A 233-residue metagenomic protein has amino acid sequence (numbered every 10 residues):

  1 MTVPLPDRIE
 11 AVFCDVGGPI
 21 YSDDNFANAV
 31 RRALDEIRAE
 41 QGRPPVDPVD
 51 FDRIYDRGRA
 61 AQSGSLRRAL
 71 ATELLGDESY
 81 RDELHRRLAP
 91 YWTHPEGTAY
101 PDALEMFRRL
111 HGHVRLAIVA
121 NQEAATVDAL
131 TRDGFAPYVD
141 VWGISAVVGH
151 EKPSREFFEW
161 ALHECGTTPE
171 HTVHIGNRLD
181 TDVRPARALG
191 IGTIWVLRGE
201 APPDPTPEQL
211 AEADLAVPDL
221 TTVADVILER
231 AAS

Functional and structural regions predicted by a protein language model:
M1-V12, D82, L104, R108 (+1 more regions): Asp-based, Mg2+/Mn2+-dependent phosphohydrolase catalytic module
T2-R108, G112, V127-D128: N-terminal helical cap/lid subdomain that shapes the substrate entry/recognition surface in HAD-like hydrolases
